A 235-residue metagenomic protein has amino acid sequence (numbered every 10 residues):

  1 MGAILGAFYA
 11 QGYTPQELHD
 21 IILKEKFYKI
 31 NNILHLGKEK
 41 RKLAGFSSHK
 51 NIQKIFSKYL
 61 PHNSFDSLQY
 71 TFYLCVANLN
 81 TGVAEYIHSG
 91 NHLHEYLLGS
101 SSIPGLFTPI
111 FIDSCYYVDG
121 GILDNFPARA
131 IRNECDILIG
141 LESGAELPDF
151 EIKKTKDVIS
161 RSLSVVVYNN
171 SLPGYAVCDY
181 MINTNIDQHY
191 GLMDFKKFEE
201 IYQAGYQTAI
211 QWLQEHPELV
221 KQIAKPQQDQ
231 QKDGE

Functional and structural regions predicted by a protein language model:
G2: Gly/Ala-rich beta-loop-alpha elbow adjacent to hydrolase catalytic centers
A7-E235: Patatin-like phospholipase
